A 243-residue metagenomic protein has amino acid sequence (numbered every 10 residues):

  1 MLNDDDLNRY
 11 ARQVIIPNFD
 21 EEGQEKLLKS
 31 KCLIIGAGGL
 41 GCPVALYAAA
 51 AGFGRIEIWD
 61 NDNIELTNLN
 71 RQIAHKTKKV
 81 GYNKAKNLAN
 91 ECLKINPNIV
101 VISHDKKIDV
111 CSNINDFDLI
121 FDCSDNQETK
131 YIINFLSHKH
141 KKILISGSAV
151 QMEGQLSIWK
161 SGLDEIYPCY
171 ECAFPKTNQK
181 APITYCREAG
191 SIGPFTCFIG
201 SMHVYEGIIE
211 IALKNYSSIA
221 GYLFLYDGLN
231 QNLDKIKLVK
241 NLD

Functional and structural regions predicted by a protein language model:
M1-D243: Adenine nucleotide-associated cytosolic modules
